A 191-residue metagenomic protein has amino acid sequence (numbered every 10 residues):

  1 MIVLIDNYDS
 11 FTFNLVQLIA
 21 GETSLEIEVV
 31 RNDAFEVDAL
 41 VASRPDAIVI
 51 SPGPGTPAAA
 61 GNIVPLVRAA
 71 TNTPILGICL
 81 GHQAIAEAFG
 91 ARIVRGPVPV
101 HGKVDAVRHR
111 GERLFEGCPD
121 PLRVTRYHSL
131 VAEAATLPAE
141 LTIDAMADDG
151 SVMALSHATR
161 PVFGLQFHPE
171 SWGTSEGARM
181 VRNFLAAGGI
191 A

Functional and structural regions predicted by a protein language model:
M1, E26, D46, P74-L76 (+2 more regions): Structural signature of beta-strand start/N-cap positions in the alpha/beta core of ABC transporter nucleotide-binding
M1-A69, L80, S175-A191: N-terminal beta1-alpha1 cap of cysteine-dependent amidohydrolase-like domains
I27-V29, I93, I143: Generic structural signal for residues in well-ordered beta-strands
R31, R95, R126: Short loop/edge segments at beta-strand edges and connector loops that shape dinucleotide/nucleotide cofactor-binding
P45-G117, N183: Cysteine-nucleophile active-site neighborhood
C79, H128, H168: Histidine-centered divalent metal-coordination motifs
R113-T159: Catalytic beta-strand/loop cores that center a nucleophilic Ser/Cys/Thr and support acyl-enzyme chemistry
T142-S156, P161-A191: C-terminal and late-domain segments of enzyme folds
